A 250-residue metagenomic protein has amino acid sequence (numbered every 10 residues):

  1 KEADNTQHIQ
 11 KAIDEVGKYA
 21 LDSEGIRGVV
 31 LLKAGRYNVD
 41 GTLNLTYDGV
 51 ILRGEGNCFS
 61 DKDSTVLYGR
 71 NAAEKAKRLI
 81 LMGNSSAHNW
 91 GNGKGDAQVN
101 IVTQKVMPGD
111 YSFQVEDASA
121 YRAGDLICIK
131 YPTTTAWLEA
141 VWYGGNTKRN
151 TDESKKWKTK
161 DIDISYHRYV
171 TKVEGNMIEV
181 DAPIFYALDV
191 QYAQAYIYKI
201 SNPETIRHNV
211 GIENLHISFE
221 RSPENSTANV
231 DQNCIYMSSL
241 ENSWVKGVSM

Functional and structural regions predicted by a protein language model:
E2-Q7, I51-D110, D117, E179-A195 (+1 more regions): Right-handed parallel beta-helix/beta-spiral solenoid domain characteristic of secreted/periplasmic
A3-I51, E55-E74, S119, P132-Y143 (+3 more regions): N-terminal extracellular ligand-recognition/capping segment immediately after the signal peptide
L32, I51-E55, Y121-G124, G211-I212 (+1 more regions): All-beta strand scaffolds that present successive hydrophobic residues in beta-strands
R36, G56-C58, C128, H216 (+1 more regions): A structural signal for beta-strand register positions
D96-V99, K105, A118-Y121, E139-A140 (+2 more regions): Ser/Thr/Pro- and often Gln-rich low-complexity regulatory segments of eukaryotic transcriptional regulators
A118-Y121, T171-M177, I206-N209: A short, structured loop/turn motif at beta-sheet edges
Y121-T135, Y186-V210: Extended Gly/Ser/Thr-rich low-complexity repeat segments, especially those forming or decorating extracellular
T133-H167, T171-M177, E213-M250: Right-handed parallel beta-helix
